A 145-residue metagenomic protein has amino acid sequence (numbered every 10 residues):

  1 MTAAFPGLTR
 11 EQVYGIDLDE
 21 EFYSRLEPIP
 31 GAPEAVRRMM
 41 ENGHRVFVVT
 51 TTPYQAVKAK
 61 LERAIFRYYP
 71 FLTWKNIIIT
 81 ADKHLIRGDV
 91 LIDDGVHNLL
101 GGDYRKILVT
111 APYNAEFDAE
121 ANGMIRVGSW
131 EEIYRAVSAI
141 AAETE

Functional and structural regions predicted by a protein language model:
M1-R37: Metal-dependent phosphoesterase signature
A4, I16, Y68, A136 (+1 more regions): Residues that form generic nucleotide/phosphate-binding pockets
Y23-E27, A32-I65: Substrate-recognition element of Asp-dependent hydrolases with the DxDx(T/V) motif
G43-R45, F71-W74, D103, G123: A generic structural signal for alpha->beta connector loops
R45-F47, V90, I107: A structural signal for isolated positions on well-ordered beta-strands in alpha/beta enzyme cores
V49-G101: Substrate-recognition "cap/lid" segment bordering the active-site pocket of phosphatases
H84, E131-T144: Short amphipathic alpha-helix with an adjacent loop that forms part of the alpha/beta core around
D94-W130: Acidic, Mg2+-coordinating phosphoryl-transfer loop and its flanking beta/alpha structural elements, shared across
